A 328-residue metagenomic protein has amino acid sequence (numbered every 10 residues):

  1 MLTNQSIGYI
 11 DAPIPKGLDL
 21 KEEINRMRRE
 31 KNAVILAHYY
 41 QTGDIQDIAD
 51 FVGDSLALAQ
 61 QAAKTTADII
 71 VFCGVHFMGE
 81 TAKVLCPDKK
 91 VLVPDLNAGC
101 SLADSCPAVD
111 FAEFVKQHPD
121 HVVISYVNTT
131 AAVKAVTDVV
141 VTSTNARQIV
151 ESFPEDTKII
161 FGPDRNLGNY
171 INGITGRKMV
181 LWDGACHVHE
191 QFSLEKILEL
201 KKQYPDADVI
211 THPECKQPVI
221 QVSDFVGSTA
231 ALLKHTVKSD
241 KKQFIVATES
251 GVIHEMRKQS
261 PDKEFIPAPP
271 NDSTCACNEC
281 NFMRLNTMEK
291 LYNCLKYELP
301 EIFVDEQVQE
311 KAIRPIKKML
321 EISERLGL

Functional and structural regions predicted by a protein language model:
M1-V246, I253, K258-A268, D272-L328: Active-site loop-to-helix "anion-binding N-cap" substructures in soluble metabolic enzymes
